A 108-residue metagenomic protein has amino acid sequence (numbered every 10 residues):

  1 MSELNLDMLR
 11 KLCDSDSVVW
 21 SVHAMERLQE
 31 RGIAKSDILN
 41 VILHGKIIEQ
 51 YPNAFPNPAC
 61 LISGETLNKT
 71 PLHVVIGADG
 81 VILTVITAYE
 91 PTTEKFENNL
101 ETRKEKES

Functional and structural regions predicted by a protein language model:
M1-S108: Ribonuclease/tRNase effector modules and their secretory precursors
